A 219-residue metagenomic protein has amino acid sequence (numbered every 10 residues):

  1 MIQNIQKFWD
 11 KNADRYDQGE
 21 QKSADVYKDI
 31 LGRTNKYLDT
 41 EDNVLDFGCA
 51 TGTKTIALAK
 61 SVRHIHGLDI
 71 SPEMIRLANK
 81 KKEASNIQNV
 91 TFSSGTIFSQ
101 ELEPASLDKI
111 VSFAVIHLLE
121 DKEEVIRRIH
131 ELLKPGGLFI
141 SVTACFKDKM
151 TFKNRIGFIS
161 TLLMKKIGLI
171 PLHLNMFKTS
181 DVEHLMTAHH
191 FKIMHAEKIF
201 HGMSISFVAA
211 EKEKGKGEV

Functional and structural regions predicted by a protein language model:
M1-D39, A57, K147, G157 (+3 more regions): Conserved class I S-adenosyl-L-methionine
S23, V142-H189, H195-E197: C-terminal alpha-helical "lid/dimerization" subdomain adjacent to the S-adenosyl-L-methionine
D42, G137: Glycine-centered, small-residue-biased loops immediately flanking beta-strands in adenine/cofactor-binding cores
L45, A50-S99: Class I SAM-dependent methyltransferase SAM/SAH-binding core
F98-I110: A short acidic, Gly/Pro-enriched loop at the edge of an enzyme's catalytic core that lines a small-molecule cofactor
K109-D121: A short SAM/SAH-binding and catalytic strip from SAM-dependent methyltransferases
E123-P135: A short glycine-rich, Lys/Arg-flanked "PGG" loop and its adjoining helix->strand segment in the class I
H189-F191, H195-V219: Core SAM-dependent methyltransferase catalytic element
